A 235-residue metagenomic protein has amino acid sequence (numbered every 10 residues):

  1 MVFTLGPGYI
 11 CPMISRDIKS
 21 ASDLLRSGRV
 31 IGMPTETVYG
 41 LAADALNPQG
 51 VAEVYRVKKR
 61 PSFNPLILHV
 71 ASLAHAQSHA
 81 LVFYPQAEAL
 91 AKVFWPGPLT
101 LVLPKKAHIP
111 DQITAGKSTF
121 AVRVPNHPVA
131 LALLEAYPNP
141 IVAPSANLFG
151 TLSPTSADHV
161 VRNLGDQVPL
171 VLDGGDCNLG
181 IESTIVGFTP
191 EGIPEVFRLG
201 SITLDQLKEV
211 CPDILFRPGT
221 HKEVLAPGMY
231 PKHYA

Functional and structural regions predicted by a protein language model:
F3-A235: Active-site-adjacent structural elements in enzyme catalytic cores
